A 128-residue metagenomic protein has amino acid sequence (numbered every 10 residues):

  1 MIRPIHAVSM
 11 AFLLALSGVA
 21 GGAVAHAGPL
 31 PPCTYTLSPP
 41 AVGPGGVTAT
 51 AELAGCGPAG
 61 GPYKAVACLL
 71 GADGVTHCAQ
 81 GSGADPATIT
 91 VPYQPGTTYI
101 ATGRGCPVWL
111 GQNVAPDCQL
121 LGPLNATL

Functional and structural regions predicted by a protein language model:
M1-G43: N-terminal prepro-regions of secreted/extracellular proteins
H26-L128: Post-signal peptide N-terminal regions of Sec-secreted extracellular proteins
